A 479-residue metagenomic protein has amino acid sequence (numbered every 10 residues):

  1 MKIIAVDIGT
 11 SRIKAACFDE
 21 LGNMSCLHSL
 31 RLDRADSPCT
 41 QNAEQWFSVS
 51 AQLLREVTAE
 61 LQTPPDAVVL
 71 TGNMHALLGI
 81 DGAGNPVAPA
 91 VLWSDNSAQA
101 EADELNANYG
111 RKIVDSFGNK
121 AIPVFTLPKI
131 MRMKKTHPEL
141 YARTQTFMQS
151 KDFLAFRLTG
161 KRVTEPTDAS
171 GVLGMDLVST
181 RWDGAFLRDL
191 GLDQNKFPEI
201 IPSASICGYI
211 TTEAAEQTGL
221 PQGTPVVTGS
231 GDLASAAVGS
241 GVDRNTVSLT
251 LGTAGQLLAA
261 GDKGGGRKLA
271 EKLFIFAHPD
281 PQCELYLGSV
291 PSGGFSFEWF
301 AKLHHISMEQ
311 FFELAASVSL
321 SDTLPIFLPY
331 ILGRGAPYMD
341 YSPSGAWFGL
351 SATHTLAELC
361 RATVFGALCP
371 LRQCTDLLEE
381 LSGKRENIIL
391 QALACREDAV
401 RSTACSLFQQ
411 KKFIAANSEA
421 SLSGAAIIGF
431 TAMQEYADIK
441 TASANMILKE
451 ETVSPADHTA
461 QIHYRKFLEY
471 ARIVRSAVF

Functional and structural regions predicted by a protein language model:
M1-S29, S37, D66, L70-N108 (+3 more regions): Glycine/Thr-rich phosphate-binding loops that ligate phosphate moieties of nucleotide and other phosphorylated ligands
K2, I8-T10, I113-G231, F297 (+2 more regions): Gly/Ser/Thr-rich active-site cleft segment
F18-D19, L78-D81, M133-K135, F156-R157 (+4 more regions): Short beta-strand-to-turn element immediately C-terminal to the catalytic PLP-Schiff-base lysine in fold type I
C26-T63: N-terminal phosphate-binding loop and adjacent alpha-helix
S50-D66, T136-Y141, G184-Q194, E216-T218 (+1 more regions): Phosphate/pyrophosphate-binding loops at sites that engage ATP/ADP/AMP, CoA/4′-phosphopantetheine, polyphosphate
A67-G72, V91-S94, F117-F125, Q145-S150 (+7 more regions): Active-site nucleophile and cofactor-binding loops and adjacent substrate-binding regions of central metabolic enzymes
A107-I122, G219-P221, T246-S248, T431-N445: A polyampholytic, Gly/Pro-enriched intrinsically disordered region
G174-P281, E309, S321, D398-A399: ATP-dependent carbohydrate kinase catalytic cores
